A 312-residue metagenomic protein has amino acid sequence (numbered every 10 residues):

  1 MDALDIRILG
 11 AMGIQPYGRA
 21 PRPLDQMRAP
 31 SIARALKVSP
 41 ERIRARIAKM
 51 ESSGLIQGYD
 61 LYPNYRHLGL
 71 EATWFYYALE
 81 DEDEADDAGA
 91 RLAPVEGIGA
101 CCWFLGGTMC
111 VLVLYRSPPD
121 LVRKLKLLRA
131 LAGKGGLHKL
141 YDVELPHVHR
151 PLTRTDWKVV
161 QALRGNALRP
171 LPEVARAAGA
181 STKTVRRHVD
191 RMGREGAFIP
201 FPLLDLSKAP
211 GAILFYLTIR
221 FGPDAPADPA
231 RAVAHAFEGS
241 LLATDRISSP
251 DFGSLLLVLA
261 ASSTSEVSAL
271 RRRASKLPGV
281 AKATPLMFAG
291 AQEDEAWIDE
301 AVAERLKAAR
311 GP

Functional and structural regions predicted by a protein language model:
M1-P312: A compositional/biophysical signature of low hydrophobicity enriched in polar/charged and small residues
